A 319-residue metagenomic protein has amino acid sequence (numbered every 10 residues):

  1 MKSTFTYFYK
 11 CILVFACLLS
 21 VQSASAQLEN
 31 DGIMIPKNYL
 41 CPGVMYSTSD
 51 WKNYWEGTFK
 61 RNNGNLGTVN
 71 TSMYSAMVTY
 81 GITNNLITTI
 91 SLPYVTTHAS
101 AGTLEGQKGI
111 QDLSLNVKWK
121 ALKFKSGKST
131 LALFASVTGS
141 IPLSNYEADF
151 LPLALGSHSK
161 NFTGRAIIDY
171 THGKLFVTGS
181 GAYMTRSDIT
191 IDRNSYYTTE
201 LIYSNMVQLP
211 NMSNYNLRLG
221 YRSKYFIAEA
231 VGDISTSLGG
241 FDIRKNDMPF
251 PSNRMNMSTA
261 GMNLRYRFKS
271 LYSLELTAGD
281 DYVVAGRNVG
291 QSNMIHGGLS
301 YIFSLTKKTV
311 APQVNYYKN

Functional and structural regions predicted by a protein language model:
N30-N38, N85, K123-A132, K174 (+3 more regions): Short loop/turn motifs that connect adjacent beta-strands in outer-membrane beta-barrel proteins
I33, M45, M77-T79, K118-K120 (+4 more regions): Transmembrane beta-barrel domains of outer membrane proteins
N38, N70-Y74, K108-L113, L131 (+5 more regions): Residues that define the transmembrane beta-barrel architecture of outer-membrane proteins
L40-V44, T88-I90, L115, L131-V137 (+5 more regions): Transmembrane beta-strands of outer-membrane beta-barrel proteins
Y46-K52, L92-H98, A121, G139-N145 (+6 more regions): Transmembrane beta-strands of outer-membrane beta-barrel pores
T48-M73, P152-A154: Surface-exposed strand-loop-strand hairpins of Gram-negative outer-membrane beta-barrel proteins
W55-G57, N62-G64, L201-N319: Outer membrane beta-barrel transmembrane domains
T103-V207: Outer-membrane pore/translocation modules
